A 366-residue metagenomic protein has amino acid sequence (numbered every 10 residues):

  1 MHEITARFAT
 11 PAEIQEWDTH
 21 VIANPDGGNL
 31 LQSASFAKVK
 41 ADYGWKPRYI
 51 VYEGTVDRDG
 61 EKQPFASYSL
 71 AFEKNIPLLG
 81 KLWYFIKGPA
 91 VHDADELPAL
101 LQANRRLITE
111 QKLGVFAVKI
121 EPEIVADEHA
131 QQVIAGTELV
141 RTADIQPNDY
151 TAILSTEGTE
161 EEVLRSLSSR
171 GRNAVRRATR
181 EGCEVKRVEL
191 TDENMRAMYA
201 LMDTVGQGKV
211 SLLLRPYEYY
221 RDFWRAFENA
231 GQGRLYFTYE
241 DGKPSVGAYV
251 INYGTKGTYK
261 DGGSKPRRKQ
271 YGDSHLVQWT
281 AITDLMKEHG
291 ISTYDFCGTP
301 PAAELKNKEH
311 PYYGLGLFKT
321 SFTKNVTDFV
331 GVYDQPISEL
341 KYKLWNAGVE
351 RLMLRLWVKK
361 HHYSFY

Functional and structural regions predicted by a protein language model:
E3, T10-I14, N24, V39 (+2 more regions): Active-site/acyl-donor-binding loops of N-acyltransferases
I4-D59, S67-L78, P122-D127, I134-D149 (+2 more regions): A conserved beta-strand-loop-helix scaffold within acyl/acetyltransferase catalytic domains
W45-P47, K112-V115, G290-I291: Short, high-confidence coil segments that cap the C-terminus of an alpha-helix and link into the following beta-strand
F85: Flexible glycine-rich active-site/ligand-binding loops centered on an Asp-His dyad
P89-H92, K265-R267: A generic structural motif
A90-V133: A gly/proline- and charged-residue-enriched helix-loop-helix capping module
A99-L107, R221-L340: Aromatic (often tryptophan-rich) hydrophobic motifs at membrane interfaces
